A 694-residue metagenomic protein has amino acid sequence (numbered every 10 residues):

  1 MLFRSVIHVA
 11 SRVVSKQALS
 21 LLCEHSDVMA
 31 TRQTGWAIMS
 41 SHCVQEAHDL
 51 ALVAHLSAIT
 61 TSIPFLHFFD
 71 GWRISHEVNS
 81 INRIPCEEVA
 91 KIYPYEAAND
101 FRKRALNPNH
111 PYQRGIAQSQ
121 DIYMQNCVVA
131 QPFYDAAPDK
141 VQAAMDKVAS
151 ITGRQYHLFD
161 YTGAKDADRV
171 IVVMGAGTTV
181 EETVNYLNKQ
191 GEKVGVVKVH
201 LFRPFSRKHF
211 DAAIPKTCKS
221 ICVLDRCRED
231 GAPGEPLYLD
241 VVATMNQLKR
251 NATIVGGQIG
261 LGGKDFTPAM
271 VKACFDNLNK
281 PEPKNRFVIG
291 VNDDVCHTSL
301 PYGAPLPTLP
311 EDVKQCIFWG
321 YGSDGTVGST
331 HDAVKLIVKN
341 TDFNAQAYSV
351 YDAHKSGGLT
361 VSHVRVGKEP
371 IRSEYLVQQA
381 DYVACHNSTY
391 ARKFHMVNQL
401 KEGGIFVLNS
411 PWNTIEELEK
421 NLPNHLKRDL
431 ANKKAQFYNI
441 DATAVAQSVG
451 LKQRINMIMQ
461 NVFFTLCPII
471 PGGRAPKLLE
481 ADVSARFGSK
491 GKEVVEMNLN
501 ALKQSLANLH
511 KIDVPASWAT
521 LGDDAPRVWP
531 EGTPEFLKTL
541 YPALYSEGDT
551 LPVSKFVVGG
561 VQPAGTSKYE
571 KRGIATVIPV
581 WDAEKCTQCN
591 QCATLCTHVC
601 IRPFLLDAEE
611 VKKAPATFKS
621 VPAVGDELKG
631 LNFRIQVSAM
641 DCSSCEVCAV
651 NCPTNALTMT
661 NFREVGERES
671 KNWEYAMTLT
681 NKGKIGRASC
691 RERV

Functional and structural regions predicted by a protein language model:
K16-L22, D49-V53, H76-R83, E87 (+15 more regions): Short acidic, glycine/serine/threonine-rich loops at helix termini
L19-G71, Y95-E96, A243, Q247-G260 (+2 more regions): Conserved thiamine diphosphate
T31, Q142-G290, H363-R365, A380-Y382 (+2 more regions): Thiamine diphosphate
S40-D100, G263-G303, M497-A519: Structural signature of the thiamine diphosphate
F65-D160: Conformationally flexible catalytic loops at phosphate/diphosphate-handling active centers
D146-R169, S299-V313, K568-Y569, S620-G625: Glycine-/acidic-rich phosphate or pyrophosphate-binding loops and their flanking alpha/beta elements
P204-K208, T217-S220, L224-E235, L239 (+5 more regions): Active-site cofactor/cluster-binding pocket
G488-C642, A649-R693: Ferredoxin-type iron-sulfur electron-transfer modules and their immediate structural context
